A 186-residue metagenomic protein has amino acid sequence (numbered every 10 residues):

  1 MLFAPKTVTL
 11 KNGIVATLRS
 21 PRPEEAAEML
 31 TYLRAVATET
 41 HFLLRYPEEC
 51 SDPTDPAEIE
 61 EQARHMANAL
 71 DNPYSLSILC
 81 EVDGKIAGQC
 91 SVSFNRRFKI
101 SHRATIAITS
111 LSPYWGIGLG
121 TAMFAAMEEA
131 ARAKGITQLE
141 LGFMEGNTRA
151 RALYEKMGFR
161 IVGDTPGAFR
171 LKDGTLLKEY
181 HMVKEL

Functional and structural regions predicted by a protein language model:
M1-N12: Short acidic N-proximal helix/loop "leader" segments that mark the beginning of a domain or an inter-domain linker
A16-T31: A short beta-loop-alpha structural element at the N-terminal edge of CoA-dependent acyl/N-acetyltransferase catalytic
A37, C50-H102, A107-L111, F124 (+1 more regions): Acetyl-CoA-dependent GNAT
I108-P113, I117, E145-G146: Active-site acidic-Proline motif in GNAT/NAT acetyltransferases
Y114, G118-A126: Conserved acetyl-CoA pyrophosphate-binding loop and the N-cap/start of the following alpha-helix in GNAT-like
F124, A131-G142: Conserved GNAT acetyl-CoA-binding A-motif
E140-F143, E155, R160-T175: Conserved catalytic-core motifs of GNAT/GCN5-like acyltransferases
